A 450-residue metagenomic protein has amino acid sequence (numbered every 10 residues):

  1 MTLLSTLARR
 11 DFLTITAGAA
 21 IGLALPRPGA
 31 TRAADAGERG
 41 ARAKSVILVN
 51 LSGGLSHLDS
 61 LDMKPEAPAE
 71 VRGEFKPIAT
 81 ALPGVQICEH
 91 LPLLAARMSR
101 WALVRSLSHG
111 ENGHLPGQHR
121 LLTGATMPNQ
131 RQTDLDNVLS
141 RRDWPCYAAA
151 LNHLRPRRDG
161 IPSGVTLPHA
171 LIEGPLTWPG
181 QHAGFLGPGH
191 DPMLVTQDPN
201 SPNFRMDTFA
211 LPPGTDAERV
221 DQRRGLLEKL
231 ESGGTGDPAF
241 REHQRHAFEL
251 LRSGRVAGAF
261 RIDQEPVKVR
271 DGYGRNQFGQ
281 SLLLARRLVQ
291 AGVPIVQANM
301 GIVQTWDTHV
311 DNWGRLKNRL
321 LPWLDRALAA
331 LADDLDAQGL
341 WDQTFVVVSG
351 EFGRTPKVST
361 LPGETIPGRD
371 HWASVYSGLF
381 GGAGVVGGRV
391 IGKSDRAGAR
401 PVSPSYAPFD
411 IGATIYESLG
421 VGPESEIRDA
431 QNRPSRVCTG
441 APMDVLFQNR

Functional and structural regions predicted by a protein language model:
M1-R450: Ligand-binding pockets and gating/stacking loops
